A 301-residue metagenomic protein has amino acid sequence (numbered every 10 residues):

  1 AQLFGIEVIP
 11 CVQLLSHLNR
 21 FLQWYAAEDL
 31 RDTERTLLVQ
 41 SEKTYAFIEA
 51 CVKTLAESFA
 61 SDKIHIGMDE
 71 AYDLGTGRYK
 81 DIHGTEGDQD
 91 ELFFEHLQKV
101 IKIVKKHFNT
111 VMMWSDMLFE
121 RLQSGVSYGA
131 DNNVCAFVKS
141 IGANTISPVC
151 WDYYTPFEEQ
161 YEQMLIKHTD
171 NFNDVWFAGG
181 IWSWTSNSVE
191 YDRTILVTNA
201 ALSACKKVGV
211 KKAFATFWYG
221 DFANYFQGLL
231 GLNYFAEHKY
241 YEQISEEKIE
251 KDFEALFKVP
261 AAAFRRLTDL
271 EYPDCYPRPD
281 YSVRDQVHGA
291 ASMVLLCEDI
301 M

Functional and structural regions predicted by a protein language model:
A1-E7, L15-A46, T54-E57, H65-E95 (+1 more regions): Aromatic- and acidic-residue-enriched carbohydrate-binding clefts of CAZyme catalytic domains
E7-V12, H17, K63-M68, V111-S115 (+1 more regions): Short beta-strand segments at enzyme active-site cores
Y45-K53, E57, S61-D62, I82-M301: Substrate-binding groove of N-acetylhexosamine-processing glycoside hydrolases
